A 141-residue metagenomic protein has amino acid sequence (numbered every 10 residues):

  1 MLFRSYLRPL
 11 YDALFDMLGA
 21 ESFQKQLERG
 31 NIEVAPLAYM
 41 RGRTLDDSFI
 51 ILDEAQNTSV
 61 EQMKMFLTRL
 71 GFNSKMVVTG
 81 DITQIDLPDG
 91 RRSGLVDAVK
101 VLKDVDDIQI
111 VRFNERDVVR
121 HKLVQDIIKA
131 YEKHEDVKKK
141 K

Functional and structural regions predicted by a protein language model:
P9-R29: Conserved P-loop NTPase mechanochemical-coupling segment
Q24-Q26, M40-R43, L67-T68, R116: Replace "in large, NTP-powered and nucleic-acid-processing enzymes" with "in large, NTP-powered factors and other
G30-I51, A55-M65: Conserved RecA-like ASCE ATPase "motif II neighborhood" in helicase/translocase motors
A35, V77, Q109-V111: Hydrophobic/aromatic beta-strand patches that form the interior of the parallel beta-sheet core in alpha/beta enzyme
A38, G80-T83, R116: A short beta-strand-to-loop transition that corresponds to the Sensor-1 phosphate-sensing loop of AAA+ P-loop ATPases
D47-F49, T58, Q62-D97: Conserved P-loop NTPase nucleotide-binding/switch module
V99-K140: Conserved coupling/interface region of RecA-like P-loop/ASCE motor cores
